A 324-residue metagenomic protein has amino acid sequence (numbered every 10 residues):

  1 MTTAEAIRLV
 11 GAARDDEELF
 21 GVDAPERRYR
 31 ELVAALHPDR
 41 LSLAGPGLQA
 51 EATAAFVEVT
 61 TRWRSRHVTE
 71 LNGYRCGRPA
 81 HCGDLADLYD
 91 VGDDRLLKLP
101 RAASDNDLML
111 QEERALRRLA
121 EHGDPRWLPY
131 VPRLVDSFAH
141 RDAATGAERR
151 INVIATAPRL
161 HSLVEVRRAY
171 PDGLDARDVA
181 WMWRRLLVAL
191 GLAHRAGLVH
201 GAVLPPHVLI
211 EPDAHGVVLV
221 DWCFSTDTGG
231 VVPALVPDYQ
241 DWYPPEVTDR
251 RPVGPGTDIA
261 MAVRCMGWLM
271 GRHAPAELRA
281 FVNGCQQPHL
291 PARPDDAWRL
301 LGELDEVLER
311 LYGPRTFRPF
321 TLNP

Functional and structural regions predicted by a protein language model:
M1-A54, E58-L71: N-terminal J-domain/J-like co-chaperone modules of DnaJ/Hsp40 proteins
V68-D93: ATP-binding glycine-rich phosphate-binding loop
D84-R126: ATP-binding glycine-rich loop module of kinase domains
R133-D175: Conserved structural core of kinase catalytic domains
M182-W183: Activation segment signature within eukaryotic-like protein kinase domains
H194-E211: Catalytic-loop of the protein kinase fold
H207-W222: Conserved protein kinase catalytic/activation segment
V218, W222-G284: C-lobe/activation-segment region of protein kinase-like
